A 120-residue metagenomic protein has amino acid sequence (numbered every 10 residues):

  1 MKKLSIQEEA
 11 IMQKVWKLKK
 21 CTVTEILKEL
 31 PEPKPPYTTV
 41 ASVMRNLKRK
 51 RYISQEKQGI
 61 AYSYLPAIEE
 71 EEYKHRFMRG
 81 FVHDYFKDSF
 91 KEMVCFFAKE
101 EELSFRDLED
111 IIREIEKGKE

Functional and structural regions predicted by a protein language model:
M1-K14: Short alpha-helical segments that sit at the start of domains
L4-Q7, K20, K87: Short helix-coil-helix linker/hinge
L4-Q7, Q58-F77: Short, cationic-aromatic polyanion-contact patches
K20-E29: Short acidic, hydrophobic short linear motifs in intrinsically disordered regions
A41-R45: Short, hydrophobic-biased segments on the C-terminal half of alpha helices that form "recognition helices"
R51: Glycine-centered, phosphate/nucleic-acid-interacting loop/turn motifs that mediate DNA/RNA or nucleotide
Q55: Short beta-strand "wing" residues that participate in macromolecule-binding interfaces
F77-E120: Amphipathic alpha-helical dimerization/coiled-coil segments that flank or bridge DNA-binding/regulatory modules
